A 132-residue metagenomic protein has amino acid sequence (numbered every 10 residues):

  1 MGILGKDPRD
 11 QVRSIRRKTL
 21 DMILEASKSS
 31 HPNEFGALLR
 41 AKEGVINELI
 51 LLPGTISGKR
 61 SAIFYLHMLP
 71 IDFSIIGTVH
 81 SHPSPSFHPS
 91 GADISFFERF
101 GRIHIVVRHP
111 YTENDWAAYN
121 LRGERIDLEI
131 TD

Functional and structural regions predicted by a protein language model:
M1-I75, S84-D132: Conserved beta-strand-loop surface patch within small alpha/beta domains used for substrate/adaptor or ligand engagement
T78: Cys-dependent condensing catalytic cores that perform Claisen condensation/acyl-transfer in fatty-acid/polyketide
